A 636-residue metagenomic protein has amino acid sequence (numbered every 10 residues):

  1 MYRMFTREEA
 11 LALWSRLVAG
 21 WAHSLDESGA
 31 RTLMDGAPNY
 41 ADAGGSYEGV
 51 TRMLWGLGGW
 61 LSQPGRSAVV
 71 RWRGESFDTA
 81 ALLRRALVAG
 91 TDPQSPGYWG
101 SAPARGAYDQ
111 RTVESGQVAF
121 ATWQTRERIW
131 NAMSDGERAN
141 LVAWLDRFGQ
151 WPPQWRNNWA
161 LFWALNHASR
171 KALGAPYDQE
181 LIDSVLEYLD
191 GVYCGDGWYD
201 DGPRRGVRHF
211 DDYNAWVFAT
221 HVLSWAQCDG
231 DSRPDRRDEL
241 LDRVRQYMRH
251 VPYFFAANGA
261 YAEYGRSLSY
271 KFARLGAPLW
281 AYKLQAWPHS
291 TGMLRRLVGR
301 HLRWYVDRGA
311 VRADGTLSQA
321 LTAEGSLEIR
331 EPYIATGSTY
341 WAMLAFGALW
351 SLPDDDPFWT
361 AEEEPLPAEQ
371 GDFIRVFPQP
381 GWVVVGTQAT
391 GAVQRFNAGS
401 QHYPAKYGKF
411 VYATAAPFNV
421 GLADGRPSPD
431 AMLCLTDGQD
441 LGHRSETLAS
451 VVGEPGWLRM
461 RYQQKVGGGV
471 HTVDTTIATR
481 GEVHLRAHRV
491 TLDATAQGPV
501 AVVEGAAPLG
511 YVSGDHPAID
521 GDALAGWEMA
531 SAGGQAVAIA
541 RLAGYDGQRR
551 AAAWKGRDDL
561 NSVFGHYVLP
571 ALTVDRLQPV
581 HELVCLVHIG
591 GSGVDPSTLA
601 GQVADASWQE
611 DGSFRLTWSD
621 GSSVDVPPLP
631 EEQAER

Functional and structural regions predicted by a protein language model:
M1-G49, A81-A86: Low-complexity, Ser/Thr/Pro/Gly-enriched N-terminal "stalk/linker" regions
A43-Y47, W55-P64, S76-L279: Aromatic-lined, polymer-binding surfaces characteristic of secreted/periplasmic polysaccharide-degrading enzymes
S46-E48, V376-P378, G481-V483: Short, surface-exposed loop/turn motifs at beta-strand boundaries within globular domains
V69-W72: Long, charge-dense tracts
G90-S101, L141, D146, A256-E263 (+1 more regions): Carbohydrate-active enzyme catalytic cores, enriched for enzymes that act on polyanionic acidic polysaccharides
P367-V452: Low-complexity, glycine/alanine/valine/leucine- and proline-rich hydrophobic stretches
G425-R636: Extended repeat-based interaction scaffolds and adjacent low-complexity, acidic/S/T/P-biased segments that form broad
